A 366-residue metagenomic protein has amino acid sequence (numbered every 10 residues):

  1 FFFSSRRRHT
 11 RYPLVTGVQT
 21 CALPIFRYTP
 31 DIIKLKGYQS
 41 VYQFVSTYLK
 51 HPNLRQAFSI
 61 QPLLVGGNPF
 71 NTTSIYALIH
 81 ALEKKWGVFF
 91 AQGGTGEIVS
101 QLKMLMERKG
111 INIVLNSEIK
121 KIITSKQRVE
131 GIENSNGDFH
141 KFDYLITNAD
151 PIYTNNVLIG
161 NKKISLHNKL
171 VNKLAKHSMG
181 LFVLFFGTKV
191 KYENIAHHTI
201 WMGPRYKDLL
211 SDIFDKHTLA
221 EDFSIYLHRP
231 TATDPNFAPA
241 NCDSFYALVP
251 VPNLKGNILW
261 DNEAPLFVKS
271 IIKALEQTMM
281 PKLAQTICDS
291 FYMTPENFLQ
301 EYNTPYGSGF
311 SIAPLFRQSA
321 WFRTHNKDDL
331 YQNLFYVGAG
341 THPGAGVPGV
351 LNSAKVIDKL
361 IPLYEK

Functional and structural regions predicted by a protein language model:
F1-C21: Single conserved hydrophobic/aromatic residue that forms the stacking wall/gate of nucleotide- or nucleobase-binding
Q19-N71: Rossmann-like flavin
H51-V65, A220-H228, P281-P343: A glycine-rich dinucleotide-binding beta-alpha-beta segment and adjacent secondary-structure elements that constitute
L78-V129: Helical element adjacent to the flavin cofactor pocket in flavoenzyme catalytic cores
K120-P239: Mid-domain catalytic core of redox enzymes that form a hydrophobic substrate pocket/lid adjacent to a catalytic redox
T124, L363-K366: Active-site-proximal substrate-binding core of FAD-dependent oxidoreductases
K189-L299: C-terminal segments that line or cap access tunnels to active or ligand-binding sites in enzymes and enzyme-associated
A339-I361: A conserved FAD-binding loop/helix module that cradles the flavin
